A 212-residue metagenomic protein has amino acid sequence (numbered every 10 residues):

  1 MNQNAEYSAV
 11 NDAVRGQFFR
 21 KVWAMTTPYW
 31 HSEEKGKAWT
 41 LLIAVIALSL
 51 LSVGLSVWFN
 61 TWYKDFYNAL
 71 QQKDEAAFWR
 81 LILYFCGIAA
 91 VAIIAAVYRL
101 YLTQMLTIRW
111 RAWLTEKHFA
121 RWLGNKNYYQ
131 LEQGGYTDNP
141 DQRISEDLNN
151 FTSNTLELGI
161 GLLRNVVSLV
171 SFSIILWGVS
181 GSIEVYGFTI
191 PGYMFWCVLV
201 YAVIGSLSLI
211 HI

Functional and structural regions predicted by a protein language model:
M1-S56, D65-F85, R99, T103 (+2 more regions): Membrane-integrated ABC transporters
V45-S52, A89-A96, Y201-G205: Alpha-helical transmembrane segments of integral membrane proteins
V53, I88-A92, N165, L169 (+1 more regions): Hydrophobic alpha-helical transmembrane segments in multi-pass membrane proteins
V57-F66, V179-I183: Membrane-helix interface motif
D74-C86, G187-Y201: Hydrophobic alpha-helical transmembrane segments
V170-G187: Transmembrane alpha-helix termini and helix-breaking/packing motifs in multi-pass membrane transporters
I210-I212: Conserved small/polar residues in nucleotide/adenosyl-binding loops
